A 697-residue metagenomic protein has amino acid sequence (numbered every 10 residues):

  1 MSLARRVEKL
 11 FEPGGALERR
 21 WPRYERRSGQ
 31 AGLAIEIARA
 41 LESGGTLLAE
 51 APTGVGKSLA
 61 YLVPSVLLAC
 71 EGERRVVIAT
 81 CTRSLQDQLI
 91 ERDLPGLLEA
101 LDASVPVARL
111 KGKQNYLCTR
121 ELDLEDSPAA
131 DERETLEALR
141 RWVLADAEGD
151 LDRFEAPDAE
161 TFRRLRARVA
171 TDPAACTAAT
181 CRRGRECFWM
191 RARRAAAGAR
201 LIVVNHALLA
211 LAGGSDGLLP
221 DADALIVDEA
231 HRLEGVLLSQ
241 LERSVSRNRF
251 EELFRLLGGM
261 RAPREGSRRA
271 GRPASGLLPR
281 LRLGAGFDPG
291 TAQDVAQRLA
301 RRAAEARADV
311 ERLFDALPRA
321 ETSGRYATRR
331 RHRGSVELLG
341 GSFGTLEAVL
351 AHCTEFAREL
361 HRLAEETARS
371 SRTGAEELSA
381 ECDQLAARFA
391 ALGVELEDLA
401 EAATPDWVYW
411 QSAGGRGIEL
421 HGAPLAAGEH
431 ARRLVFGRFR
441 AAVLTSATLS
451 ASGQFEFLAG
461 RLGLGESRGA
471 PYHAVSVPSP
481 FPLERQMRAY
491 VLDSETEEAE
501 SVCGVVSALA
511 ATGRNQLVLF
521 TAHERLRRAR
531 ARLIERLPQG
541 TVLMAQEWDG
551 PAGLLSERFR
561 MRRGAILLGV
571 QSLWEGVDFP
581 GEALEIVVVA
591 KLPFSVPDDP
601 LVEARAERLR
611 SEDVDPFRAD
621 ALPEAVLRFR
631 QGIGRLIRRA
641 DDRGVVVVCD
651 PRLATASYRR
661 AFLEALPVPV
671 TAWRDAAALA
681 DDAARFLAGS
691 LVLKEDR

Functional and structural regions predicted by a protein language model:
S2-A49: Conserved pre-motif I regulatory segment
S2-R20, E73-R200, R261-Q297: A substrate-engagement module of RecA-like helicase motors
A38-R39, S58-G72, R92-G96: Walker A/P-loop NTP-binding motif
S43-V63: Walker A/P-loop
Y61, L67, D87, P95 (+4 more regions): Signature of the SF2 helicase/ATPase Hel1-core->accessory helical subdomain module
A167-R200, S215-D216, C353-D493, E498 (+5 more regions): A contiguous, basic/glycine-rich beta-loop/short-helix subdomain that forms a polymer-engagement track
L492-E497, E547-L653: Conserved RecA-like P-loop NTPase helicase motor core
T521-E547: Conserved helicase motor "Helicase C" RecA-like lobe of SF1/SF2 P-loop NTPases
